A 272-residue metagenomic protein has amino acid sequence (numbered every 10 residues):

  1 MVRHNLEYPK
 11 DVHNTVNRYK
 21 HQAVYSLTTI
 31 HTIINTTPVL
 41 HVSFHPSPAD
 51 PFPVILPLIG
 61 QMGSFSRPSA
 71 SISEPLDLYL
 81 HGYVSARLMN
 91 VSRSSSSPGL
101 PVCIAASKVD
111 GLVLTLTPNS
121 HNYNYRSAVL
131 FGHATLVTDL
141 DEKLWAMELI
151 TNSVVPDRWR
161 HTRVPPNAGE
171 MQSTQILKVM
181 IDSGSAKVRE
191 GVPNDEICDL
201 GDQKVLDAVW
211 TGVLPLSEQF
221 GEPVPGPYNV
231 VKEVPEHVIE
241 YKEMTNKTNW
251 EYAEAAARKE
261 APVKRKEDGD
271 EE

Functional and structural regions predicted by a protein language model:
M1-H13, T138-E272: C-terminal edge-of-domain segments
V2-L80: An N-terminal domain-cap segment
H31-I33, A70, V91-S96, N167-M171 (+2 more regions): A general structural signal for short secondary-structure junctions and capping/turn motifs
D50-P51, G111-L114, V188: Eukaryotic short linear interaction motifs
R67-D77, Y83-A146: Short, structured beta-strand-loop surface elements
